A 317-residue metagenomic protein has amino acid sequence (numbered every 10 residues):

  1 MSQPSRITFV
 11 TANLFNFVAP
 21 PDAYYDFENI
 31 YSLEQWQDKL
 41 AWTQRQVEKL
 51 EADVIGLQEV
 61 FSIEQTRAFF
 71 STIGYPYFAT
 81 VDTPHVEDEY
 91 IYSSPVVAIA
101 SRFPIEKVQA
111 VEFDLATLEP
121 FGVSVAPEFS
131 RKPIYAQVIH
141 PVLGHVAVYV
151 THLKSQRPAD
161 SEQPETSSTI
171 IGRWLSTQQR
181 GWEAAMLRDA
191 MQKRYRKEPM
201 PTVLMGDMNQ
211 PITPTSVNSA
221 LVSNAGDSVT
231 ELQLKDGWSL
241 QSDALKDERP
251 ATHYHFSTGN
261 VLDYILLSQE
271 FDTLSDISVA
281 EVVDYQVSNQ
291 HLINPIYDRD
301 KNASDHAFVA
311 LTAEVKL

Functional and structural regions predicted by a protein language model:
M1, P127-F129, K193-V203, M208-L317: Metal-dependent phosphoester-hydrolase catalytic domains
M1-P76, D82-P95, Y297, K301-A303 (+1 more regions): N-terminal, active-site-proximal structural segment of metallo-dependent hydrolase catalytic domains
S2-F9, E128-T169, L317: Beta-strand-turn-beta hairpins that frame and shape the catalytic cleft of phosphate-ester-processing enzymes
A12-L14, T43-R67, A136, V148 (+4 more regions): Active-site beta-strand/loop signature of hydrolases that rely on acidic residues for catalysis
A19-Q37, Q156-Q178: A solvent-exposed, charged loop/short amphipathic helix patch at secondary-structure junctions
P20-A23, R67-A68, A110-E112, Y149 (+2 more regions): Short, solvent-exposed loop/turn and secondary-structure capping segments
Q35-W42, E128-S130, L175-M186: Soluble or luminal CAZymes and related metallo-dependent hydrolases
V54-G56, V60-K154: Structured beta-strand-rich core segments of catalytic domains in phosphoester-bond hydrolases
